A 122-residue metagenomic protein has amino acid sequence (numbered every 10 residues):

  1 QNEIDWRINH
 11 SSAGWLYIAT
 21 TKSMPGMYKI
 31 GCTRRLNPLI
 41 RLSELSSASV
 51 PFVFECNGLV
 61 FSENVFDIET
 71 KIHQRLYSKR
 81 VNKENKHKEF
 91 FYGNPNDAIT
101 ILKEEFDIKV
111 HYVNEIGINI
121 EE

Functional and structural regions predicted by a protein language model:
Q1-E122: Non-catalytic accessory segments flanking enzymatic or RNA/DNA-binding domains
